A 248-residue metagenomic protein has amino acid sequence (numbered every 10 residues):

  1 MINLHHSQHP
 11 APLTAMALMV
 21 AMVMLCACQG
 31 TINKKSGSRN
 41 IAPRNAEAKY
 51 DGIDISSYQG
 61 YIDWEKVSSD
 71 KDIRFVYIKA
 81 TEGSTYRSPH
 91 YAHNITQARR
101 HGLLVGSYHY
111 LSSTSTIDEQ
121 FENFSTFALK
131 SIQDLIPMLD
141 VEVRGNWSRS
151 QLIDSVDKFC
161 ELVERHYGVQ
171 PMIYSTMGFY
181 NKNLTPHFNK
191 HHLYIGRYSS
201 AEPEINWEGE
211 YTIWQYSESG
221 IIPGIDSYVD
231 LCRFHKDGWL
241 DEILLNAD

Functional and structural regions predicted by a protein language model:
L25-A27: C-terminal motif of bacterial Sec signal peptides marking the signal peptidase cleavage site
Q29-E82: Boundary/entry segment of secreted carbohydrate-active catalytic domains
S38-G52, F188-D248: Functionally critical loop-and-helix segments that line ligand-binding/catalytic clefts of soluble enzyme domains
G52-D54, R74-K79, V105-H109, L135-V141 (+3 more regions): Structural recognition of the beta-strand scaffold that forms the well-ordered cores of secreted hydrolase catalytic
I53-D63, K79-Y91, Y110-E119, G145-S150 (+1 more regions): Acidic-and-aromatic substrate-binding clefts and catalytic sites of carbohydrate-active enzymes
E65-D72, Y91-G102, F124-Q133: Acidic (Asp/Glu)-rich catalytic clusters
V67, A98, L139, V163 (+1 more regions): Conserved, mostly hydrophobic/aromatic
L135-W207: Catalytic domains of cell-wall/extracellular-matrix polysaccharide-remodeling enzymes, centered on de-N-acetylation
